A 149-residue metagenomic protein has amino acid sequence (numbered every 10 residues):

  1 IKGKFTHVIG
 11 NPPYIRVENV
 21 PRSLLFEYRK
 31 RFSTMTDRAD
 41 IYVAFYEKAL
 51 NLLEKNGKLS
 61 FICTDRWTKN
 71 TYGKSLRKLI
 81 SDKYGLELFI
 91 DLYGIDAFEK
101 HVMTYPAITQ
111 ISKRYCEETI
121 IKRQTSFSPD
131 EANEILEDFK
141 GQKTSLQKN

Functional and structural regions predicted by a protein language model:
I1-N149: Signature of N6-adenine DNA methyltransferases within the class I
